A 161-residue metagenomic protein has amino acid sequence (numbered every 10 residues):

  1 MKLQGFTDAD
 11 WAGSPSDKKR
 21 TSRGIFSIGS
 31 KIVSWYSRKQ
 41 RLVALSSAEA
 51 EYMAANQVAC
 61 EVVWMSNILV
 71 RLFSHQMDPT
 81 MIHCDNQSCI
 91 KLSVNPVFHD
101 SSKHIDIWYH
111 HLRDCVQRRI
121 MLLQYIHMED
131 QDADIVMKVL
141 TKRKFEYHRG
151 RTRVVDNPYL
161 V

Functional and structural regions predicted by a protein language model:
K2, I32, R38-V161: RNase H-like nuclease module associated with reverse transcription
F6-A48: RNase H-like nuclease fold core
